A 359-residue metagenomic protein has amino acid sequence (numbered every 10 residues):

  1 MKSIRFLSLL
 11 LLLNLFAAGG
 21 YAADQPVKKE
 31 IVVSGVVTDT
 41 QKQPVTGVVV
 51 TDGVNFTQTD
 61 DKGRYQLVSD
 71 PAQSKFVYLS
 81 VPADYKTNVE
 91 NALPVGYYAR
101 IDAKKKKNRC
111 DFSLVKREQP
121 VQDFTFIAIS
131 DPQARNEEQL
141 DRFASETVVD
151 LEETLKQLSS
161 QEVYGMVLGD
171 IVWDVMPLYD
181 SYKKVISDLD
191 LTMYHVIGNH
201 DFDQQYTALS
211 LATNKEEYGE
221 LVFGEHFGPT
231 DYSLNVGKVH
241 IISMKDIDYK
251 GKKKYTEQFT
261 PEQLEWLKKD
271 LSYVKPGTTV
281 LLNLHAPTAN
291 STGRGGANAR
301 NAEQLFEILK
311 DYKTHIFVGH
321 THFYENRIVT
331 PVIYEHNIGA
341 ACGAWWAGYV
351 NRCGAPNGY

Functional and structural regions predicted by a protein language model:
S8-F16: Bacterial N-terminal signal peptides
D24-T46: Structural motif
P26-V32, K86-D180: N-terminal active-site segment of His-dependent metallophosphoesterases
T46-D70: Short, acidic Ser/Thr/Gly-rich low-complexity loop/linker segments typical of extracellular and cell-surface proteins
F56, A72-N91: A short, solvent-exposed beta-strand micro-motif common in secreted/extracellular proteins
P82-N91, V95-R100, M176-P276, A299-H315 (+1 more regions): Extended active-site neighborhood of metal-dependent phosphoesterases/phosphodiesterases
D131, G169-D170, G198-N199, H285 (+1 more regions): Active-site glycine-centered loops adjacent to acidic/histidine catalytic or metal-binding residues that shape
L271-G293: Short acidic, glycine-rich surface-loop motifs adjacent to enzyme active sites
